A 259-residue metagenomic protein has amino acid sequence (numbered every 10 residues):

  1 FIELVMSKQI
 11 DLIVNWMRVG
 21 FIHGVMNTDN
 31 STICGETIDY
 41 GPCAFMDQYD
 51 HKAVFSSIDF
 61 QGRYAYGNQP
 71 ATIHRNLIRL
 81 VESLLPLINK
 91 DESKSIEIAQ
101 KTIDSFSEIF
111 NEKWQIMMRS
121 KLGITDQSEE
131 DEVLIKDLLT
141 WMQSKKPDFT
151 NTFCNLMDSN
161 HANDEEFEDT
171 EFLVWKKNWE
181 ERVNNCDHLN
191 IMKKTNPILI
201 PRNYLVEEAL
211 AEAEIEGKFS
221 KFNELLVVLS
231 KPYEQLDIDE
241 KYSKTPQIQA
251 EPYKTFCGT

Functional and structural regions predicted by a protein language model:
F1-H23, C34-T140: ATP-dependent phospho-/nucleotidyl transfer catalytic cores
D11, R75-I78, E82, N151 (+3 more regions): Generic structural signal for well-ordered, non-membrane alpha-helices
G24, E97, N151, G217-S220 (+1 more regions): Short, solvent-exposed positions on alpha-helices
T28-D29, I33: Catalytic-loop Lys-Pro-X-Asn motif of eukaryotic-like protein kinases
E82-K90, N155-A162, E181, A211-E216 (+2 more regions): Short, well-ordered loop/turn and helix-capping segments at boundaries between secondary-structure elements and domains
K90-N196, N203: Helix-loop elements that line ligand-binding/catalytic pockets
T170, V174-T259: C-terminal amphipathic alpha-helical interaction region
